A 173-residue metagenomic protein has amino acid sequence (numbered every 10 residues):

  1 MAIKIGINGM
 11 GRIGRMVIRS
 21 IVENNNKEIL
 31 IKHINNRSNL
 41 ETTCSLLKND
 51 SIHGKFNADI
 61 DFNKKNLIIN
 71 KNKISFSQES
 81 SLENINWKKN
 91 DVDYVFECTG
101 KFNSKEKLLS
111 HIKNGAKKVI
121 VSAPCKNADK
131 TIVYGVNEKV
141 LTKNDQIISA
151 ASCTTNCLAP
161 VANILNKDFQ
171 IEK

Functional and structural regions predicted by a protein language model:
M1-K173: N-terminal Rossmann-like NAD(P) cofactor-binding subdomain of oxidoreductases, focused on the glycine-rich
